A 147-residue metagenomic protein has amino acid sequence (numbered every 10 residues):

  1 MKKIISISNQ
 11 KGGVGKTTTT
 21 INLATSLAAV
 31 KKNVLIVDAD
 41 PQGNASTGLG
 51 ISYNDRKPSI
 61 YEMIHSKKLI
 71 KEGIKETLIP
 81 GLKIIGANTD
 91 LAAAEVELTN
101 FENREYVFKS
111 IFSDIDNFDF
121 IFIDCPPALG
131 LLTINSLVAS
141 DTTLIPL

Functional and structural regions predicted by a protein language model:
M1-L147: P-loop NTP-binding core
